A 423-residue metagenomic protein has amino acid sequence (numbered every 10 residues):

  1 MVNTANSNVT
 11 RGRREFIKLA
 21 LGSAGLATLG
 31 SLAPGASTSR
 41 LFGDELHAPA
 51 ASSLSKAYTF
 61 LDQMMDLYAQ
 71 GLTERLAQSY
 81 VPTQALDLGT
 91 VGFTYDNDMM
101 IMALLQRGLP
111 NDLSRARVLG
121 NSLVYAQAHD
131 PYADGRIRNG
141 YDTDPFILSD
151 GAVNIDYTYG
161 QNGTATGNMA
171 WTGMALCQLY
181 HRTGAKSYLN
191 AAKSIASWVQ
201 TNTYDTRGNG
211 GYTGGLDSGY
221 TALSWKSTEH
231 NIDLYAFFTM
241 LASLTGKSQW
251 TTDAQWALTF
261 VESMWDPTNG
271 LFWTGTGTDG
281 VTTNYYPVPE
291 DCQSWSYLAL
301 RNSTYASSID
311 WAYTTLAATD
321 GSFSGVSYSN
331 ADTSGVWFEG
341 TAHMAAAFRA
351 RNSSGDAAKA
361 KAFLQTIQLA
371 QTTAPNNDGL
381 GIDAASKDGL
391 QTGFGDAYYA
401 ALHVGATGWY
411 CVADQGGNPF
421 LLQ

Functional and structural regions predicted by a protein language model:
M1-E15, L19-G30, G35-F42: N-terminal secretory signal peptides
G22, A103-P110, S122-H129: Short helix-loop boundary/capping segments at the starts of domains
L46-T83, T90-Y95, V118, Y125-Y157 (+5 more regions): Extended ligand-binding clefts on enzyme/binding-domain cores
Y95-R107, V118-S122, W171-A175: Non-membrane alpha-helical segments in proteins
R107-G108, C177-Y180, L241, Q415-G417: Short capping motifs at secondary-structure boundaries
N111-R117: Short, well-structured active-site flanking segments
G395: Pocket-flanking alpha-helical
